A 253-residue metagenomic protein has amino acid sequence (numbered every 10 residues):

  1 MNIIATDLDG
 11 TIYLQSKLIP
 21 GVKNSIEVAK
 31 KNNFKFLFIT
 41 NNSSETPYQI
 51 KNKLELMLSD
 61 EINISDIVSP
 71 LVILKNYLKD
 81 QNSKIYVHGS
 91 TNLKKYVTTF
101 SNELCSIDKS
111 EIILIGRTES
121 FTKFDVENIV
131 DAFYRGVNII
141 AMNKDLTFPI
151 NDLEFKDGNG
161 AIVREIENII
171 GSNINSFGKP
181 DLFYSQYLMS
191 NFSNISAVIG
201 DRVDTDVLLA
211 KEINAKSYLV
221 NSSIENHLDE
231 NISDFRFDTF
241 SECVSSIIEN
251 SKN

Functional and structural regions predicted by a protein language model:
N2-I3, L14-K23, V28-K31, Y48 (+2 more regions): Asp-based, Mg2+/Mn2+-dependent phosphohydrolase catalytic module
D7: Active-site residues of response regulator receiver
N42: Conserved phosphate/oxyanion-binding catalytic-loop motifs
I73-L74, L78: Hydrophobic alpha-helical segments within soluble ligand-binding/sensing domains
